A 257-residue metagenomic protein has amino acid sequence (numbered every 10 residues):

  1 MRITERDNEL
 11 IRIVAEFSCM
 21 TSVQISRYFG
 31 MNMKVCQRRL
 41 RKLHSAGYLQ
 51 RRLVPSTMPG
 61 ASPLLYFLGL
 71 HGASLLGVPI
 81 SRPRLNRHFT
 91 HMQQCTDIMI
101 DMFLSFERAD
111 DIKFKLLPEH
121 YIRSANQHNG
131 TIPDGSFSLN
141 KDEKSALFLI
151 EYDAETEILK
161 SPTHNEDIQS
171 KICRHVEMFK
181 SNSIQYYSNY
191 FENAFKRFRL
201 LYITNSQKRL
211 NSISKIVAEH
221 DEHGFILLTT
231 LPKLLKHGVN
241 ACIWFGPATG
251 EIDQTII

Functional and structural regions predicted by a protein language model:
M1-N86: Nuclease-adjacent, charged terminal/linker segments that flank catalytic cores
M1-T4, N8-I13, T21-S22, I158-P162 (+1 more regions): Non-catalytic C-terminal interaction segments of nucleic acid-processing enzymes
F17-C19, R27, I122, A154-E157 (+1 more regions): Short, solvent-exposed loop/turn segments at secondary-structure junctions
L76-L117: Amphipathic alpha-helical dimerization/coiled-coil segments that flank or bridge DNA-binding/regulatory modules
R84, I158-D167: Short, flexible/disordered intra-domain loops and linkers
D101, D110-L149, A154, D167-S170 (+1 more regions): Active-site metal-binding core of divalent-cation-utilizing nuclease and nuclease-like domains
K171-F191: A short, acidic, amphipathic alpha-helical segment used as a generic capping/interface helix at domain edges
